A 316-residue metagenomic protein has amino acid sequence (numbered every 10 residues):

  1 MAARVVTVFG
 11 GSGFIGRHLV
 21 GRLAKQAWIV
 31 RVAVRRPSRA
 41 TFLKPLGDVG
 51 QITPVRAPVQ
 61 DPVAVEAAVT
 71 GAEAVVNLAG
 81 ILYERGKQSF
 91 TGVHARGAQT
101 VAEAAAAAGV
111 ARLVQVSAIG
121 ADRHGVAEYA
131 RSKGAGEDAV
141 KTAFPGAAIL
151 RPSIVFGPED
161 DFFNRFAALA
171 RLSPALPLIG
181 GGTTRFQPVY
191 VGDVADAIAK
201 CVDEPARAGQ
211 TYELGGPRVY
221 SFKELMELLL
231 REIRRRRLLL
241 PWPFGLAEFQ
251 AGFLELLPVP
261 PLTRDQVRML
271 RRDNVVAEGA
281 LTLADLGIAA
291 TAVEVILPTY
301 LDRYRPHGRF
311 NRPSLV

Functional and structural regions predicted by a protein language model:
A2-W28: N-terminal Rossmann NAD(P)H-binding glycine-rich loop of SDR-like oxidoreductase domains
W28-S38: Conserved glycine-rich Rossmann-like NAD(P)H-binding loop of the short-chain dehydrogenase/reductase
I29, I81-A143, A147-S153: Conserved Rossmann-fold NAD(P)-dependent oxidoreductase catalytic core, especially the SDR/UDP-sugar
P37-T100, A104-A107, I119-R123: NAD(P)H-binding glycine-rich loop region in Rossmannoid oxidoreductase-like domains and their noncatalytic homologs
F42, R165-V191, R231-A277: Alpha-helical membrane-targeting segments
A127, A148-A167, Y220: Flexible, glycine-rich beta-alpha linker
D161-F162, G181-D203, Q210-E213: Substrate-positioning beta->alpha
I198-T263, V276-V316: Mid/C-terminal beta-alpha module of Rossmann-like enzyme folds, strongest in SDR-family dehydrogenases/epimerases
